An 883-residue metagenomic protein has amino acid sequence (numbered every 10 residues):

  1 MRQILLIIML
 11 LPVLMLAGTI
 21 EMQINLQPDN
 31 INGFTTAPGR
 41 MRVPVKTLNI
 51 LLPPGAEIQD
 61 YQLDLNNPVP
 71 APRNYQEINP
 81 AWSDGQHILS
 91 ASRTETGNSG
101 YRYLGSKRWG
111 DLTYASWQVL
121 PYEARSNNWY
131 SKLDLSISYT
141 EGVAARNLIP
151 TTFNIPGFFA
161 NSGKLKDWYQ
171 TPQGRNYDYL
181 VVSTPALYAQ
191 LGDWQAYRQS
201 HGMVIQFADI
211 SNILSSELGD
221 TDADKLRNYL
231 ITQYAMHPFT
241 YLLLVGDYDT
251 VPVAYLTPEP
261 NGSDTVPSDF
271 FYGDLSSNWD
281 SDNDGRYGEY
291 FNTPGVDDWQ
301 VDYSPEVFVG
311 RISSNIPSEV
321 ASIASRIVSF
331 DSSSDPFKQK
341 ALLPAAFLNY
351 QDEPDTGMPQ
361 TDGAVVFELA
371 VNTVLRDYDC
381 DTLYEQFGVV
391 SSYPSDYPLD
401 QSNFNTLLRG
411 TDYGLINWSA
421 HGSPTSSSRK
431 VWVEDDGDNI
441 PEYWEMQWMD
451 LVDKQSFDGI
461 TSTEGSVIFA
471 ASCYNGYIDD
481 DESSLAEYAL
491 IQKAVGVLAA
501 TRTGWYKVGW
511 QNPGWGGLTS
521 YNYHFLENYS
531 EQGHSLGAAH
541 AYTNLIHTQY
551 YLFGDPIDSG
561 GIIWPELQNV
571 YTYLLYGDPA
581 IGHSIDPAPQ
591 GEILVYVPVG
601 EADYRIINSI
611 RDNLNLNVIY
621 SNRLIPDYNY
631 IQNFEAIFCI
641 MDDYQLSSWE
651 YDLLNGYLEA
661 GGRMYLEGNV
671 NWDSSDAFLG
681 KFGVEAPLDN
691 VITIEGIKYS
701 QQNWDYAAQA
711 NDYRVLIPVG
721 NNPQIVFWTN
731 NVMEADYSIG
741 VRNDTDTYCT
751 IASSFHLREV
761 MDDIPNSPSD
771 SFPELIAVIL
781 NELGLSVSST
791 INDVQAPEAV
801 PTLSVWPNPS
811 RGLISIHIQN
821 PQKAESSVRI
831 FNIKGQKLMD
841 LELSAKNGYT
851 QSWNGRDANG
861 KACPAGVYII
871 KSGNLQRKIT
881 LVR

Functional and structural regions predicted by a protein language model:
M1-L5, L881-R883: Positively charged n-region of N-terminal signal peptides that target proteins for export
M9-A17: Hydrophobic h-region of N-terminal signal peptides that target proteins for export in Gram-negative bacteria
A17-I593, A602-D643, L658, N669-W672 (+1 more regions): Cysteine-dependent hydrolase recognition
K338-K340, K823-V828: Exposed beta-strand and adjacent loop surfaces of beta-rich binding modules that mediate intermolecular recognition
N792-N820, I830-Q836, A865, T880-R883: Surface-exposed, proline-anchored Ser/Thr-rich loop/turn motifs
N820-E825, K846: Short proline/glycine-enriched turn/loop motifs at strand-loop junctions of beta-rich domains
L841-E842: Short hydrophobic alpha-helix segments
Q851-S852, R856, K861-R883: C-terminal tail/sorting-segment detector
